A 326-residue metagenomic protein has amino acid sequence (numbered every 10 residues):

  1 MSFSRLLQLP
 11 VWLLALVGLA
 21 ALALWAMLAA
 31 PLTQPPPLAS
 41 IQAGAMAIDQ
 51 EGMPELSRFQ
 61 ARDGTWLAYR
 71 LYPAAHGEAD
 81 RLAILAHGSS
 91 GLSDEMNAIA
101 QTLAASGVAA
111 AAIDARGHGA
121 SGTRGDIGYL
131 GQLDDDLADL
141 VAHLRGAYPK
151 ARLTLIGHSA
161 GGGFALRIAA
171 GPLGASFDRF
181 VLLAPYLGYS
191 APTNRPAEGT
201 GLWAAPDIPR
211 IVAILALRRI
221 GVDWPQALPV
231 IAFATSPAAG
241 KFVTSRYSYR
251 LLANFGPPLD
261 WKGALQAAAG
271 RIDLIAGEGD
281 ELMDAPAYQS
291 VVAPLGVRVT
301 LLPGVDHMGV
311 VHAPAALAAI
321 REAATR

Functional and structural regions predicted by a protein language model:
S2-A61, W66-R70: An N-terminal hydrophobic leader/cap segment in hydrolases
S89-Q101, P286: The serine-hydrolase catalytic nucleophile loop
A100-G122: Conserved alpha/beta-hydrolase
G128-G146: Alpha/beta-hydrolase active-site loop
V181-A191: Active-site nucleophile loop of the alpha/beta-hydrolase fold
A268, L274-A276: Short beta-strand/loop motif that positions the catalytic acidic residue of the alpha/beta-hydrolase fold
E281-A287: Conserved alpha/beta-hydrolase "acid-adjacent" motif
V305-P314: Catalytic histidine-centered segment of alpha/beta-hydrolase-like enzymes
